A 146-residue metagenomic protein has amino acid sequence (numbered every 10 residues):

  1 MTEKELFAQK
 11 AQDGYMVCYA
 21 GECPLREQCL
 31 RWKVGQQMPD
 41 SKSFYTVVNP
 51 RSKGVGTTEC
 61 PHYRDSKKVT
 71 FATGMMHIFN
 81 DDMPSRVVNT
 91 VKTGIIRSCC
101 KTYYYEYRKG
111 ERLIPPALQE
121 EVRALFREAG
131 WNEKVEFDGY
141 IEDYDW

Functional and structural regions predicted by a protein language model:
M1-Y63: N-terminal cysteine/histidine-rich coordination modules
K4-Q12, F137-W146: Short, charged recognition helix plus adjacent turn of helix-turn-helix-like nucleic-acid-binding domains
D13-M16, H77, T102: Positions in alpha-helical segments
G54-T70, A129-D143: Short, intrinsically disordered, low-complexity segments enriched in Ser/Thr and Pro
R64-T90, N132-K134: A short, Lys/Arg-rich alpha-helix, primarily the initiator
V87-R97, Y104: Short alpha-helical "recognition helix" segments of helix-turn-helix
C100-I114: Recognition helix of helix-turn-helix/homeodomain-like DNA-binding domains that insert into the DNA major groove
A117-V135: DNA major-groove recognition helix of helix-turn-helix/homeodomain DNA-binding modules
